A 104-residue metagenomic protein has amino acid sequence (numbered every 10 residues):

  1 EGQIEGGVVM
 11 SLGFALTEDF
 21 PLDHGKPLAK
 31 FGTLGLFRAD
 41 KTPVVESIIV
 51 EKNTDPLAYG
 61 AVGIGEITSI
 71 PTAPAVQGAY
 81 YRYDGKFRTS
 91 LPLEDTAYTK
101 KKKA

Functional and structural regions predicted by a protein language model:
E1-A104: C-terminal catalytic domains of large/alpha subunits in multi-subunit enzymes
